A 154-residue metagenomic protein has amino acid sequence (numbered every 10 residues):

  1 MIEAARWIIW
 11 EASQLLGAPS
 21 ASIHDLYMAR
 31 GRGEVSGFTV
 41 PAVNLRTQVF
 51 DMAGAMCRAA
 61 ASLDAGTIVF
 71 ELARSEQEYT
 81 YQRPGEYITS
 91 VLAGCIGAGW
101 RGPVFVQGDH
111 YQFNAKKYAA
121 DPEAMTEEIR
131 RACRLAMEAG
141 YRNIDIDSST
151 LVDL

Functional and structural regions predicted by a protein language model:
M1-F105, A115, R131, Y141: Alpha/beta catalytic barrel-like cores
M56, D109, A136: Conserved, mostly hydrophobic/aromatic
L72-R74, G108-H110, I146-S148: A cross-domain feature marking catalytic cores of carbohydrate-active enzymes and several ubiquitous metabolic/repair
Q112-L154: Helix-rich catalytic cores of soluble enzyme domains
